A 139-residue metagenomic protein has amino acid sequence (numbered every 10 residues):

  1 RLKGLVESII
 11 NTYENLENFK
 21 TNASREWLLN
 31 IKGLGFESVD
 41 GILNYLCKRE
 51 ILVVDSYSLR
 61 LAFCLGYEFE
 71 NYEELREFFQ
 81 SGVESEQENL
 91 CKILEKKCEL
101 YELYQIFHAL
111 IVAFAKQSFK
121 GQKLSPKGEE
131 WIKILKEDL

Functional and structural regions predicted by a protein language model:
R1-L139: Catalytic cores of DNA base-excision repair glycosylases
